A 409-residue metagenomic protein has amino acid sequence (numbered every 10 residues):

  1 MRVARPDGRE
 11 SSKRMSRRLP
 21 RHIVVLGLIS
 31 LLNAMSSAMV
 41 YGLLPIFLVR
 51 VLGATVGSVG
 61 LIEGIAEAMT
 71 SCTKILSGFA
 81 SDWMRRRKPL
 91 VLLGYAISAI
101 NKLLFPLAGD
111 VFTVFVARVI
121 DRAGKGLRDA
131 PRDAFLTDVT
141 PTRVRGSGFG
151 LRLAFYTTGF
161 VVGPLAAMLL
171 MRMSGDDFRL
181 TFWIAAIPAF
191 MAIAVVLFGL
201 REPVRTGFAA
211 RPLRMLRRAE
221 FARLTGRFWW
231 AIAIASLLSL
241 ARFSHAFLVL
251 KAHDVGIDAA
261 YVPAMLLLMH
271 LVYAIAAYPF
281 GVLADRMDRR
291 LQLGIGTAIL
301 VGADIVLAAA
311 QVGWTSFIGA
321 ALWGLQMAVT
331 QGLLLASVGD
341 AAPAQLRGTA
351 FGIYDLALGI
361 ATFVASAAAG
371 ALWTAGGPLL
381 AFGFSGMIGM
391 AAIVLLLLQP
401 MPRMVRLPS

Functional and structural regions predicted by a protein language model:
V3-P20, E202-I234: Juxtamembrane intracellular "pre-TM" segments in multi-pass secondary transporters
S16-E67, F228-M265: Helix-loop boundary and gating motifs at the non-cytosolic
I46-V51, V162-L180, V364-L380: Transmembrane alpha-helix termini and helix-breaking/packing motifs in multi-pass membrane transporters
T73-R85, M171, A276-D288, W373: Helix-to-loop junctions at the C-terminal end of transmembrane segments in multipass secondary transporters
P89-L103, A186, L291-V306, G386: Structural signature of the two symmetry-related core transmembrane helices
A117-Y156: Cytoplasmic helix-loop-helix junction between adjacent transmembrane helices in 12-TM secondary transporters
G150-L165, A357-A365: Glycine-rich segments within core transmembrane alpha-helices of 12-TM secondary carriers
I187-F208, L395-P400: C-terminal membrane-cytosol helix-exit motif in multi-pass small-molecule transporters
